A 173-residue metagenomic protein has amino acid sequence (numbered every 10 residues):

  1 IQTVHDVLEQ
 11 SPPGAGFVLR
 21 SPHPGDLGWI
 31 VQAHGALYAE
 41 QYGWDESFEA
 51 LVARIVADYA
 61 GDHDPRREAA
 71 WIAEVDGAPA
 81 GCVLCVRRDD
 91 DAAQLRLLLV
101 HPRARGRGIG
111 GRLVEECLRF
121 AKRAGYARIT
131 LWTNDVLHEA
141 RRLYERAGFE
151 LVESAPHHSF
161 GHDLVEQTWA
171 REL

Functional and structural regions predicted by a protein language model:
I1, H5-P12, Q41, H63 (+1 more regions): A general structural signal marking secondary-structure boundaries and capping sites
Q2-P24, H34: Intrinsic, short, N-terminal disordered tails of RNA polymerase sigma-factor systems
Q2-V7, H23, A127-L173: C-terminal "cap" of GNAT-fold acetyltransferases
Q10-S11, V31-A36, L143-A147: Short amphipathic alpha-helical segments, especially helix-boundary/capping motifs
P12, D45-E46, A92, G110 (+3 more regions): Residue-level detector of alpha-helical recognition elements and their boundaries
S21-R103, G111-F120, A124, L151-H157 (+1 more regions): Acetyl-CoA-dependent GNAT
